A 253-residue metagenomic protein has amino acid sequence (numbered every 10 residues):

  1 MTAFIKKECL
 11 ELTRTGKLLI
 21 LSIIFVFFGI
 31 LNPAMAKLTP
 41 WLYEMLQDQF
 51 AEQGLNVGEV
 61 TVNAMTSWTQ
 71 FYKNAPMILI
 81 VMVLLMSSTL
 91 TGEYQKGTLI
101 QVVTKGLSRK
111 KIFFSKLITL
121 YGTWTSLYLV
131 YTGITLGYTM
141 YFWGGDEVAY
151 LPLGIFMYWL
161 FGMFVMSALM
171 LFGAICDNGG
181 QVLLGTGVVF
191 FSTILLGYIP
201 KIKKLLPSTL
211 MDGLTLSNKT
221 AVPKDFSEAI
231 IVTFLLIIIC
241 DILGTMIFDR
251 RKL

Functional and structural regions predicted by a protein language model:
M1-V26: Aromatic- and glycine-rich beta-strand/loop motifs that create alpha-glucan
E8, G133-G137, S167-L171, F191 (+2 more regions): Alpha-helical transmembrane segments of multipass membrane proteins
E11, G92, K105, L136 (+3 more regions): Transmembrane helix-loop junction
L21-V26, Q181-T193, L205-M211: Central hydrophobic cores of alpha-helical transmembrane segments in multi-pass integral membrane proteins
I24-T89, F113-Q181, T186, T215-L235: Secretory targeting signals
T89-Y121: Helix-loop-helix units of permease transmembrane domains in multi-pass membrane transporters, especially ABC
K201-T220: Short hydrophobic, aromatic-rich alpha-helical segments embedded in or entering the lipid bilayer of multi-pass
L235-L253: Junction motif at the cytosolic side of a transmembrane helix
